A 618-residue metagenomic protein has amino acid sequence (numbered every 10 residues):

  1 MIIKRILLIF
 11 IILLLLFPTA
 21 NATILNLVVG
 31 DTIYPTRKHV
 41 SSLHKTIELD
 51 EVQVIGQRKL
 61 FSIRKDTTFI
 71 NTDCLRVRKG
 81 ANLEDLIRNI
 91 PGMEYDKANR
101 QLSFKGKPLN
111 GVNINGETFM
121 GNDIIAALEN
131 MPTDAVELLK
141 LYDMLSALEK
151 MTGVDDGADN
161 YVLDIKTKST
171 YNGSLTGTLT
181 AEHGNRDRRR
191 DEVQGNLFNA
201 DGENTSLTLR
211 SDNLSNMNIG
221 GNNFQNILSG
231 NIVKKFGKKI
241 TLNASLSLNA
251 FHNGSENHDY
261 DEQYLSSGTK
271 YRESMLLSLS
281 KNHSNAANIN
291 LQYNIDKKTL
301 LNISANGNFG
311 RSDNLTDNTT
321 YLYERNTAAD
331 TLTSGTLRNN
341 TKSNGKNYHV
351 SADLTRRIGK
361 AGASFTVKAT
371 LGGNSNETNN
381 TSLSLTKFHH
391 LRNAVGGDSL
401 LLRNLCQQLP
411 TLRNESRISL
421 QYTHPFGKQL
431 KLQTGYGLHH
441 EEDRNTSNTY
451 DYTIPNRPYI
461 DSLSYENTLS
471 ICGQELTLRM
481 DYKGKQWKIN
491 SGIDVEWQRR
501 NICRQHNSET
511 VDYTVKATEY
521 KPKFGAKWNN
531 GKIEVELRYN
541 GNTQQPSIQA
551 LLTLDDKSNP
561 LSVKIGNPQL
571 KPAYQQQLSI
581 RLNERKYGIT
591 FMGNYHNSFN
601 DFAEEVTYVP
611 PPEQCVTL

Functional and structural regions predicted by a protein language model:
M1-L7: Bacterial N-terminal signal peptides that target proteins for export
I9-P18: Bacterial N-terminal signal peptides
A22-E51, Q57-D317, L337-N379, S419-E441 (+5 more regions): Membrane-proximal, glycine/serine-rich, low-complexity loop/turn segments characteristic of large bacterial
D155-A158, D259-G268, N318-A328, S382-L391 (+5 more regions): Flexible, surface-exposed loop regions and adjacent strand-edge segments of Gram-negative outer-membrane beta-barrel
M217-N218, R272-L277, T333-N340, L401-Q408 (+4 more regions): Extracellular loop and loop/strand-boundary signature of outer-membrane beta-barrel proteins
M275, E415-R417, Y459-Y465, E475 (+3 more regions): Outer membrane beta-barrel strand-and-loop segments of large Gram-negative receptors, especially TonB-dependent
S304-N306, G310-R338, T366-L409, G437-L463: Surface-exposed, low-complexity loop segments enriched in small/polar and acidic residues
L405, K431-N529, R538-Y539: Signature of Gram-negative outer-membrane beta-barrel scaffolds
